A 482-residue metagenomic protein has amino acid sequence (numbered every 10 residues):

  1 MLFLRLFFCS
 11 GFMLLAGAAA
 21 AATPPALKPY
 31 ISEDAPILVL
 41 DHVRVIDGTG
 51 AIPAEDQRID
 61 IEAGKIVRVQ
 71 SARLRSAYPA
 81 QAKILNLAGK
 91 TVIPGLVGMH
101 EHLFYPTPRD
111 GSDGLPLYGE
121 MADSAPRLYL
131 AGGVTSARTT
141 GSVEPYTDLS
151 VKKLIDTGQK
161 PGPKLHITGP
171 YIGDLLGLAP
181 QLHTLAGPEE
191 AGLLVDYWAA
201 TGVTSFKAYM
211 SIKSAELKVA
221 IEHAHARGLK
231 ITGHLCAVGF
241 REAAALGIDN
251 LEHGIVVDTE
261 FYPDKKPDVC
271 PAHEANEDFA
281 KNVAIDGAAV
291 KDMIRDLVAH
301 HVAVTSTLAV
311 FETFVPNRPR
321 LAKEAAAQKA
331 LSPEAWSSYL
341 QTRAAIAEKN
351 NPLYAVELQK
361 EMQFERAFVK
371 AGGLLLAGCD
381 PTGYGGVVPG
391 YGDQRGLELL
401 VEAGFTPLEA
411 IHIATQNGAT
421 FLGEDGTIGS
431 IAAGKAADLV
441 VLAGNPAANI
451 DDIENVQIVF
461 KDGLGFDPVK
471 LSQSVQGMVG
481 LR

Functional and structural regions predicted by a protein language model:
R5-G17: Bacterial N-terminal signal peptides
T23-I37, V45, T49-I93: Histidine-rich, glycine-flanked metal-binding segment
P36-L38, S76-G119, D123, R127-L130 (+1 more regions): Replace "His-x-His-based motif
V43, I346-Y354, L358-Q359, Q363 (+2 more regions): C-terminal helical cap
G111-P161, H183-T204, K291, R295-A299: Alpha-helical scaffold segments that flank or form the walls of functional sites
S124-Y146, P163-P170, A200-I212, I221 (+4 more regions): Divalent metal-dependent hydrolysis catalytic cores, especially in the metallo-beta-lactamase
L194-K207, I212, V257-E398, E402-A403 (+1 more regions): Active-site neighborhoods of metal-dependent hydrolases
A433-V479: C-terminal cap of metal-dependent C-N hydrolases
